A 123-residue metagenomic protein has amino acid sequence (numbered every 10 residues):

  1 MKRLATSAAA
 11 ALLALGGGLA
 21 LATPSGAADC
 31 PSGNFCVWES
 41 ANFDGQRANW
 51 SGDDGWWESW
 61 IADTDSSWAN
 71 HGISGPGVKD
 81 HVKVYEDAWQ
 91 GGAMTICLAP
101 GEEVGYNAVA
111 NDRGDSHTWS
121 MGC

Functional and structural regions predicted by a protein language model:
K2-A9, L15-L19, T23-C123: Compact beta-sheet-dominated domain cores in extracellular/mature segments
